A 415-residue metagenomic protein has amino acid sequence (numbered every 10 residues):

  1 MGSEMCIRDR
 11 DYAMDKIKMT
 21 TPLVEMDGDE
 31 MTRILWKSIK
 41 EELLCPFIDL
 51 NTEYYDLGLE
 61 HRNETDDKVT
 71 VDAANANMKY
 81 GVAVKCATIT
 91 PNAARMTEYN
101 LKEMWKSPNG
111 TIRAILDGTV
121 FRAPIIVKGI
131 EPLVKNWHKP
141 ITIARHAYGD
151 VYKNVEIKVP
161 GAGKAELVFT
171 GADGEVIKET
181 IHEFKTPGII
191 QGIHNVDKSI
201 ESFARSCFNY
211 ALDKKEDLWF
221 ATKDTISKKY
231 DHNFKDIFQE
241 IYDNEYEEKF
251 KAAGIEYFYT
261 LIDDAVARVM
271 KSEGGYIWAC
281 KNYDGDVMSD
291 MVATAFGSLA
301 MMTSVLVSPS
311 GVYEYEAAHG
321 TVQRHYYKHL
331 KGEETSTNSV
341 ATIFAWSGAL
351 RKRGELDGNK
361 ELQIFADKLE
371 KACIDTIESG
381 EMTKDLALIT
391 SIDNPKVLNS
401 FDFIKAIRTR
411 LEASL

Functional and structural regions predicted by a protein language model:
M1-I7: Short, small-residue-biased leader/transition segments that mark boundaries at the very start of proteins
D15-T21, M31, L35-W36, E41-T65 (+1 more regions): N-terminal alpha-helical transmembrane segments of multi-pass membrane transport and channel/translocase proteins
M19-S38, L167-T260: Glycine-rich phosphate/diphosphate-binding loop of Rossmann-like nucleotide-binding domains
I48-Y54, K214-T222, Y246-Y259, G354-A366 (+1 more regions): Flexible, glycine/charged-enriched surface loops at secondary-structure junctions
E60-A172, V176, I189, Y283 (+1 more regions): N-terminal glycine-rich phosphate/adenylate-binding segment common to multiple enzyme folds
A147-Y148, K153-A204, A211, N359 (+2 more regions): Glycine-rich phosphate/pyrophosphate-binding loop and the adjoining helix
V269-K368, D375-S379: Glycine-rich phosphate/nucleotide-binding loop
